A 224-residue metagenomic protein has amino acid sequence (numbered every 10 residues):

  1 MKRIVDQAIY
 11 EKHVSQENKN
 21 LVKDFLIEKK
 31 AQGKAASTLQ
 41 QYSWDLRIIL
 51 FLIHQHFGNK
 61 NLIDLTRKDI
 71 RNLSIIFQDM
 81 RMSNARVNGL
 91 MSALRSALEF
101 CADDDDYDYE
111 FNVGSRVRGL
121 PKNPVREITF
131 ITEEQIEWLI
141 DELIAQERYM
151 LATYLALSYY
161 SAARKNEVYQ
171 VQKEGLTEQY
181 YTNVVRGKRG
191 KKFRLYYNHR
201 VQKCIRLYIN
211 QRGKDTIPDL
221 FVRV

Functional and structural regions predicted by a protein language model:
I4-A8, K23-Q40, W44-R126: N-terminal core-binding DNA-recognition domain of tyrosine recombinases/integrases
T38, R86, L90, T132 (+2 more regions): Hydrophobic (often cysteine-bearing) scaffold residues that line and stabilize catalytic clefts of nucleotide/cofactor
L39, L94, Y154, A162-V171: Alpha-helix N-cap/helix-start motif at helix boundaries, enriched for small hydrophobics
G89, R95, M150, R164 (+3 more regions): Short, cationic motifs built from Arg/Lys/His that form the positively charged side of catalytic pockets
D108, P121-W138, R189-R200, K214-P218: DNA breakage-rejoining catalytic core of tyrosine-based enzymes
E133-K165: Basic, Lys/Arg- and aromatic-enriched nucleic-acid-binding interface segment
S161, Q170-L207: Conserved tyrosine-mediated DNA breakage-rejoining catalytic core shared by Y-recombinases
R186, K203-V224: Major-groove DNA-contacting interfaces characterized by cationic-aromatic clusters
